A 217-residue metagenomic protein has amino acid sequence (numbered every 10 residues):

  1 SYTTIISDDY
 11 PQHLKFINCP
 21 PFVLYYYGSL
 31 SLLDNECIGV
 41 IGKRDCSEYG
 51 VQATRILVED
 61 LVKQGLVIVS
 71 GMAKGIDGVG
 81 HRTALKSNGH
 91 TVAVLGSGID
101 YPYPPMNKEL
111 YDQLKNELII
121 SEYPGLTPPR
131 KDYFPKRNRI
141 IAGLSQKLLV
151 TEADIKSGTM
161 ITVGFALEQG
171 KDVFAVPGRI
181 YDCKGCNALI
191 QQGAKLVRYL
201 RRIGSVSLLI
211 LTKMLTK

Functional and structural regions predicted by a protein language model:
T4-K217: Glycine-biased, small-residue-rich flexible motifs in mid-sequence functional cores and linkers
